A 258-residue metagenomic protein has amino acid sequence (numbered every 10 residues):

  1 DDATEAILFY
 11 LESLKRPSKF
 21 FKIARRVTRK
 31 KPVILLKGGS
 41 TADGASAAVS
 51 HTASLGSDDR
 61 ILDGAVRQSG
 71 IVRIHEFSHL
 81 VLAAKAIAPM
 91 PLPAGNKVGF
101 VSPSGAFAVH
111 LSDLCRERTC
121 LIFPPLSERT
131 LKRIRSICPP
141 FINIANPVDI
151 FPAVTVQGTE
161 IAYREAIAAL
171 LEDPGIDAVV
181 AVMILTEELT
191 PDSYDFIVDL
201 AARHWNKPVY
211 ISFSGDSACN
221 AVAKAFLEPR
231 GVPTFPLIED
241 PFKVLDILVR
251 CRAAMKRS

Functional and structural regions predicted by a protein language model:
D1-S258: Catalytic-core regions of core metabolic enzymes, especially those transforming organic acids/acyl-group intermediates
